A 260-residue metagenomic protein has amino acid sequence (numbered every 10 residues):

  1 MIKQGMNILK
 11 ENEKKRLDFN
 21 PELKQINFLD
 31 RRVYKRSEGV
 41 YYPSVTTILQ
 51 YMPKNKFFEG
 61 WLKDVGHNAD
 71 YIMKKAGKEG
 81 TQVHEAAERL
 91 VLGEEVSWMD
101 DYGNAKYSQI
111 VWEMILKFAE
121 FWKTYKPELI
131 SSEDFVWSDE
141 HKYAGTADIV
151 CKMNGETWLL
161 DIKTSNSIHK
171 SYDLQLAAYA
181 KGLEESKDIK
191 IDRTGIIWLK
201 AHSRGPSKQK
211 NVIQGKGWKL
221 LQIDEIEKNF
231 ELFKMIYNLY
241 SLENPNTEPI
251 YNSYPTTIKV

Functional and structural regions predicted by a protein language model:
M1-A144: Metal-dependent nuclease catalytic cores that hydrolyze phosphodiester bonds in DNA/RNA, characterized by
I2-N7, K15-L17, M153, W158 (+1 more regions): DEDD superfamily 3′-5′ metal-dependent exonuclease/proofreading module
V83-H84, G145-N166, Y179: Conserved catalytic cores of phosphodiester-cleaving nucleases, focusing on short active-site segments
R89, G93, K181-S186: Active-site catalytic microenvironments for nucleophilic, acid-base chemistry
W137, V150-K152, L199: A generic structural motif
K142, I168-L174: Active-site-adjacent loop/helix micro-motif of nuclease/hydrolase catalytic cores
L174-G182: Short, charged, amphipathic alpha-helix that recurs within catalytic cores of restriction-modification and other
L183-V260: Metal-dependent nuclease catalytic regions and adjoining charged, substrate-binding loops involved in nucleic-acid end
